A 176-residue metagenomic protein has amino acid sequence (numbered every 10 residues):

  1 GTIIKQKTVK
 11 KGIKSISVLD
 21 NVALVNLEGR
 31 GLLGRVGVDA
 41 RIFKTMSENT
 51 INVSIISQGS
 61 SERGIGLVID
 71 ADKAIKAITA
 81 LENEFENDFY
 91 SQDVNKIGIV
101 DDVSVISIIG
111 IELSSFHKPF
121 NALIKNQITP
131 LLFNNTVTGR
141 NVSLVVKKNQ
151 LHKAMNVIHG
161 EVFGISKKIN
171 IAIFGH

Functional and structural regions predicted by a protein language model:
G1-H176: C-terminal catalytic "cap/lid" subdomain
